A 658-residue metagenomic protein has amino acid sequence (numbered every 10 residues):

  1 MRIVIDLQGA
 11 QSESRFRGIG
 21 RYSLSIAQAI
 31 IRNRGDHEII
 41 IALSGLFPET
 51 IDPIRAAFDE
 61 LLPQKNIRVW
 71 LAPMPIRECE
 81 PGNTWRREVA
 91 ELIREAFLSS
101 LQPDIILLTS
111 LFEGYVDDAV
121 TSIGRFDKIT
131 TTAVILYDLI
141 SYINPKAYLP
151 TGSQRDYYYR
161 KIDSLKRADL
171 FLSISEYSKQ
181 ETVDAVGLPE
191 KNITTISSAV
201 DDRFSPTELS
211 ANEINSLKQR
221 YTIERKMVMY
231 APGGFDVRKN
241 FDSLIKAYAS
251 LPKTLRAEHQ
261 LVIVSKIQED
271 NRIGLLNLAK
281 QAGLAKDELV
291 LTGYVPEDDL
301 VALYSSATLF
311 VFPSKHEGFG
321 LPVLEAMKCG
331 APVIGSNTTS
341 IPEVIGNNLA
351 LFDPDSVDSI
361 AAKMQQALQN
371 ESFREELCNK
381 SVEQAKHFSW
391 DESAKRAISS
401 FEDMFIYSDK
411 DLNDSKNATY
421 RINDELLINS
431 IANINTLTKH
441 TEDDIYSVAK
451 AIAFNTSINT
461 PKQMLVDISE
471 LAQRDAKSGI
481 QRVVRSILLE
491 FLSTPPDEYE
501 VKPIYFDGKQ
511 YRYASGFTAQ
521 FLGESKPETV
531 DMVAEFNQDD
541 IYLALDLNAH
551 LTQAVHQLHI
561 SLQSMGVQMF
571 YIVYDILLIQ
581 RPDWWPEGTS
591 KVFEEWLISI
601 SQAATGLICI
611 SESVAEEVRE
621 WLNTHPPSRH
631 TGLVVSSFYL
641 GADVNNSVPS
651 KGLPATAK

Functional and structural regions predicted by a protein language model:
M1-K658: Carbohydrate transferase catalytic cores enriched for Leloir-type hexosyltransferases
